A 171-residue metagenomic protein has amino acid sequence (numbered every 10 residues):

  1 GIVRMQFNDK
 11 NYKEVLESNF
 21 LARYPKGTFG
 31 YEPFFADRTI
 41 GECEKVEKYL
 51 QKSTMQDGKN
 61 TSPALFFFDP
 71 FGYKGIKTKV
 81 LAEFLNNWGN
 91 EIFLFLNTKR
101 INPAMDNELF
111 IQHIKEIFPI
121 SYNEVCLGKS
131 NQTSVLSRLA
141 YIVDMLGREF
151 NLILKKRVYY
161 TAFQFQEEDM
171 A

Functional and structural regions predicted by a protein language model:
G1-Y49: SAM cofactor-binding core of SAM-dependent methyltransferases, primarily the Rossmann-like beta-alpha-beta module
Q6-N8, A64-D69: Acidic beta-strand-to-loop metal/phosphate-binding motif
M55-A64, F71-A171: Class I S-adenosyl-L-methionine
